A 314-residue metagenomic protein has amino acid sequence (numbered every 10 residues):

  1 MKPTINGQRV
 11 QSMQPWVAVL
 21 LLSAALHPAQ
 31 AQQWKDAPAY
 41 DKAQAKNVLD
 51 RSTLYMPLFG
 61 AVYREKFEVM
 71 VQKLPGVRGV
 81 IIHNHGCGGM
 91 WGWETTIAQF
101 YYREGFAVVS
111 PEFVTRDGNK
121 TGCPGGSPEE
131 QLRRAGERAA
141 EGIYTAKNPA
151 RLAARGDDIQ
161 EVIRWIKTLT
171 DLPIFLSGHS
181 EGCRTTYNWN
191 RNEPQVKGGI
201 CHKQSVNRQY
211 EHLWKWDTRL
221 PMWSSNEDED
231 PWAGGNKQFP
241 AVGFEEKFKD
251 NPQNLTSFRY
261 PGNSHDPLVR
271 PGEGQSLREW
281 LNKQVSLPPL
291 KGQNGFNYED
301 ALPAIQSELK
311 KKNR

Functional and structural regions predicted by a protein language model:
M1-S12: N-terminal secretory signal peptides that target proteins for export/translocation
H27-A31: Sec/Tat signal peptide C-region and signal peptidase I cleavage site
Q32-G76: N-terminal cap/lid segment of alpha/beta-hydrolase-fold proteins
F59-V71, V77-T168: Serine-hydrolase catalytic machinery in alpha/beta-hydrolase-like enzymes
H83-C87, S180, E227: Glycine-rich His-Gly loop
D157-T218: Primarily recognizes the serine-hydrolase "nucleophile elbow" in alpha/beta-hydrolase and SGNH/GDSL folds
G198-H265: The feature captures the conserved acid-bearing segment of alpha/beta-hydrolase catalytic domains
K249-R314: C-terminal catalytic histidine-bearing segment of alpha/beta-hydrolase fold enzymes
